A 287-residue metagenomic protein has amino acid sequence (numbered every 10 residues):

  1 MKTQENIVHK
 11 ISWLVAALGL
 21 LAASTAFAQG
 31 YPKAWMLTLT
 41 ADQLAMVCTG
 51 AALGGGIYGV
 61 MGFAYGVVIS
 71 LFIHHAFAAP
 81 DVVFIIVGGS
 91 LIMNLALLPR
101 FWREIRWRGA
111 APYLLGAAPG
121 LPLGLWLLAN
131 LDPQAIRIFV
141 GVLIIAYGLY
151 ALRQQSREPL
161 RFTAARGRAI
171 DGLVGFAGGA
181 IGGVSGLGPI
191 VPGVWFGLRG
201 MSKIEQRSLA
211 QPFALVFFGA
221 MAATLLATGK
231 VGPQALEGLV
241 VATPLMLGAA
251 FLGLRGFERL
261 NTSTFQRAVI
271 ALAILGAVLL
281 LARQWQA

Functional and structural regions predicted by a protein language model:
M1-Q29: N-terminal secretory/membrane targeting signals
L20-T25, V82, L123-L128, R137 (+3 more regions): Hydrophobic alpha-helical transmembrane segments in multi-pass integral membrane proteins
S24-A34, N94-W102, F139-A164, R255 (+1 more regions): Transmembrane helix exit motif
A34-L37, A41-A111, V174-G175, G179 (+2 more regions): Small-residue-rich hydrophobic segments that form or flank transmembrane alpha-helices in multi-pass membrane proteins
L44, V87, V140-I144, G148 (+4 more regions): Residues within membrane-spanning alpha-helices of integral membrane proteins, especially the hydrophobic core/packing
P80-Q155: Membrane helix-loop-helix hairpins that form the core translocation module of multi-pass transporters
R106-A117, F139-L143, A164-L173, E205-P212 (+1 more regions): Cytoplasmic-side transmembrane-helix entry/capping segments in multi-pass membrane proteins
L252-I274: Interfacial loop-to-transmembrane junctions
